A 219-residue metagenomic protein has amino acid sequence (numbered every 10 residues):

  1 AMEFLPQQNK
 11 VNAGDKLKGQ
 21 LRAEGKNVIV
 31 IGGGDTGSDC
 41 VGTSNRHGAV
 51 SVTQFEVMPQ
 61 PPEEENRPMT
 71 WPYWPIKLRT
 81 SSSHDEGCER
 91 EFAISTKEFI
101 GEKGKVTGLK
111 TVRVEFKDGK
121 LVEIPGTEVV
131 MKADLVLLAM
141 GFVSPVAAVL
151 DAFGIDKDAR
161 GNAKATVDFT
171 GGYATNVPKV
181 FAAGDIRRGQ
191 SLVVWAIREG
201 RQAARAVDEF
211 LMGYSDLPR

Functional and structural regions predicted by a protein language model:
A1-R219: Residues forming the flavin
